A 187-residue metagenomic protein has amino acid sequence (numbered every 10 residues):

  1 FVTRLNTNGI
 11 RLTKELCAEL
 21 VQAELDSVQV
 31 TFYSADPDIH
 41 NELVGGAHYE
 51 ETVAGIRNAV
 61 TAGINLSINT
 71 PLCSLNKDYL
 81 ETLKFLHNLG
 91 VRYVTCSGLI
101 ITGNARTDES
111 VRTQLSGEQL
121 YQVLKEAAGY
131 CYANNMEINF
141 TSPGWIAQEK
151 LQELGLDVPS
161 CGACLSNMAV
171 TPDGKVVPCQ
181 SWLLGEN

Functional and structural regions predicted by a protein language model:
F1-S27: Conserved alpha-helical substructure of the radical SAM core
A18, Q22-S27, T31-V177, S181-E186: Radical SAM enzyme [4Fe-4S]-AdoMet core and its adjacent flexible, acidic and glycine-rich loops/tails across
